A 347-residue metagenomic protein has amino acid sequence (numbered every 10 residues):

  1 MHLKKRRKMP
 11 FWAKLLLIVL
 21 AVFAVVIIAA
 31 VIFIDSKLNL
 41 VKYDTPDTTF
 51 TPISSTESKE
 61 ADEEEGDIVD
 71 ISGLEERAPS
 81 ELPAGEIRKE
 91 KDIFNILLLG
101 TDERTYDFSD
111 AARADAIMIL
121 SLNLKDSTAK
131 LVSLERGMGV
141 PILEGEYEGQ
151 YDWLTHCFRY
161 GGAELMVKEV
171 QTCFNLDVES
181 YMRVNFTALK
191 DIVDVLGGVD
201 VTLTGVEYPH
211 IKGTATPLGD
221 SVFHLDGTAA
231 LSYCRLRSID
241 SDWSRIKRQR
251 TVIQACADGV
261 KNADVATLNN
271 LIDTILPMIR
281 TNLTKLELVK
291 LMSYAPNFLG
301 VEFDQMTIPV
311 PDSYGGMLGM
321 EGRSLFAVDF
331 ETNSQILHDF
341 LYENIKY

Functional and structural regions predicted by a protein language model:
H2-I18, V22-Y347: Non-catalytic, solvent-exposed segments at the cell envelope interface
